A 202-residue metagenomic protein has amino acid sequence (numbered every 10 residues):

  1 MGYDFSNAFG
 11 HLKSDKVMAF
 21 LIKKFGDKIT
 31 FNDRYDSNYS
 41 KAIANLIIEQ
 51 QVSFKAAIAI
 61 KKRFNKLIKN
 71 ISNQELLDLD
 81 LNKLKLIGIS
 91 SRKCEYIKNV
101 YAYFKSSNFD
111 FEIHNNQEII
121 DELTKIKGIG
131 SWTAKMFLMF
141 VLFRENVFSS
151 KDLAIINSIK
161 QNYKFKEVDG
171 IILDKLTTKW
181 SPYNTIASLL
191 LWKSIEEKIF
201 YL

Functional and structural regions predicted by a protein language model:
M1-N32, E95-K98, I113-E118, S131-L202: C-terminal accessory module of base-excision DNA glycosylases/AP lyases that mediates lesion recognition and DNA
V17-L21, F25, S53, A57-K127 (+1 more regions): Alpha-helical ds-nucleic-acid-binding substructure associated with the helix-hairpin-helix region of base-excision DNA
Y35-Q51: Alpha-helical scaffold segments that form or flank carboxylate-/histidine-based iron centers
Y39, I43-A44, A56, I60 (+3 more regions): Residue-level detector of well-ordered alpha-helical segments, enriched for hydrophobic/aromatic packing positions
A42-I47, R63, L79-K83, E118-E122 (+3 more regions): A general alpha-helix detector
I47, D80, L84, F104-N108 (+2 more regions): Short amphipathic alpha-helical interaction patches enriched in hydrophobic/aromatic residues with interspersed Lys/Arg
